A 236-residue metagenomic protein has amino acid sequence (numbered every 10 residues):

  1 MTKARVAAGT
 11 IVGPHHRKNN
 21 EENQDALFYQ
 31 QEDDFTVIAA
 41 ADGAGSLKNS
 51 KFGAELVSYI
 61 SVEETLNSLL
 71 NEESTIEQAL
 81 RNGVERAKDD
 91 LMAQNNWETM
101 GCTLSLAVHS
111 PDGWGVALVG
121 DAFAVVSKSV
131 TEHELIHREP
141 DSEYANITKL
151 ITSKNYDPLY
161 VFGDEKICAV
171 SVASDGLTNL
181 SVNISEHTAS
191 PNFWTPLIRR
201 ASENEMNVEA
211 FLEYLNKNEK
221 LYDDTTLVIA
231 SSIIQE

Functional and structural regions predicted by a protein language model:
M1-E63, A122, T152-N155, L159-Y160 (+1 more regions): N-terminal entry segment of metal-dependent catalytic domains or homologous docking segments
A7-E21, E85-N95, V126-E165, R200-V208 (+1 more regions): PP2C/PPM family metal-dependent serine/threonine protein phosphatase catalytic domain, recognizing the conserved
N20-Q31, W97-V108, P140-V182: Acidic loop->beta-strand submotif enriched in PP2C/PPM serine/threonine phosphatases
Q31-D34, V108-G113, G120, S127-E132 (+1 more regions): Short acidic-glycine loop/turn motifs at beta-strand connectors
I38-D42, A117, S171-A173: Short hydrophobic beta-strand that contains or immediately precedes a catalytic carboxylate
Y59-A93, S190-F211: Helix-loop-helix
N71-S127, Y160-F162, E219-Y222: Catalytic core of PPM/PP2C metal-dependent serine/threonine phosphatase domains
D90-L91, Y156, Y160-E236: C-terminal catalytic subdomain
